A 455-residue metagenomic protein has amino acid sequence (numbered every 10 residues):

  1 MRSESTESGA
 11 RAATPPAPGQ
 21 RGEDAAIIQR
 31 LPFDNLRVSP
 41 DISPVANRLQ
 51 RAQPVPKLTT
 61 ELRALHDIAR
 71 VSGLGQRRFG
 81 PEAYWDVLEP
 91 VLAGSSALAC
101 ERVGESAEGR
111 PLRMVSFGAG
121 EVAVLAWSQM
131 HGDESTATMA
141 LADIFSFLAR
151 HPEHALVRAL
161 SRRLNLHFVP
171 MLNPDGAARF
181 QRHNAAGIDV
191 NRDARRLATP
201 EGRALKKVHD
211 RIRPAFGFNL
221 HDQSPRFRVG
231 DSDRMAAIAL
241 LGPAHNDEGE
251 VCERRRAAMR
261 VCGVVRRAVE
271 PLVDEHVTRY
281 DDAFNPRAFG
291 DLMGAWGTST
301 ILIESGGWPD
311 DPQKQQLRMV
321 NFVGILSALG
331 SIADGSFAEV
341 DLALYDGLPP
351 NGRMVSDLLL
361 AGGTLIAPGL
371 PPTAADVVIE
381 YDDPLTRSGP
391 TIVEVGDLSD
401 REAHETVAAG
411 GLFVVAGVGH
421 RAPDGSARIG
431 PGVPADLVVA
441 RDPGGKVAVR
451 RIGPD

Functional and structural regions predicted by a protein language model:
M1, S43, R48-G80, I212 (+1 more regions): C-terminal accessory segments enriched in acidic
M1, T6-G22: Compositionally biased, low-complexity flexible segments
Q20, Q29, Q50-Q53: Low-complexity, intrinsically disordered or signal/transmembrane-proximal segments
I27, D34-N35, D41, Q53 (+1 more regions): Short, positively charged and aromatic/hydrophobic N-terminal segments
L74-V122: Soluble metallo-hydrolase cores and metallopeptidase-like ectodomains found primarily in the secretory/periplasmic
C100-V103, E153-V157, H276-D282: Surface-exposed patches in mature extracellular/periplasmic domains of secreted proteins
G109, A155, A288-L292: Short beta-strand/turn micro-motifs at beta-sheet edges
E121-L125, M130-E275, G294: Active-site/substrate-binding loop(s) of hydrolase catalytic cores
